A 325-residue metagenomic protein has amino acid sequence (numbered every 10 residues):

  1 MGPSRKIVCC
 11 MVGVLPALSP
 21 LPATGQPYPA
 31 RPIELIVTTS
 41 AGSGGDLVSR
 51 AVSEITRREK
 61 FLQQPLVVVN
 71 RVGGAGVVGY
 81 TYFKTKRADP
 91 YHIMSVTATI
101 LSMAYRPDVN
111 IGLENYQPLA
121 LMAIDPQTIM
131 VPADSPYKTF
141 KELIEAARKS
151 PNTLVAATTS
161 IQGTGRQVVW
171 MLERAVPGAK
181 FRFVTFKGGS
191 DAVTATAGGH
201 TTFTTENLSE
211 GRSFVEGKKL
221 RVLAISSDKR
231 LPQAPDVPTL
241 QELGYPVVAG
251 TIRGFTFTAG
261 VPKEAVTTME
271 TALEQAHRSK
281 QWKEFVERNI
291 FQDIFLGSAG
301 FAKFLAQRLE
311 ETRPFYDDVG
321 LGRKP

Functional and structural regions predicted by a protein language model:
M1-M11: Bacterial N-terminal signal peptides that target proteins for export
P20-P22: N-terminal signal peptide c-region/cleavage motif recognized by signal peptidases
T24-N115, N152-T153, R174-T202, N207 (+3 more regions): N-terminal (or domain-start) structured segment
A30-P32, K263-P325: An extracytoplasmic/periplasmic, membrane-proximal ligand-sensing/linker region
S40-G42, A98, P132-Y137, T159-G163 (+4 more regions): Short coil/turn segments
R58, Y82-H92, M103-D191, G250-F285: Hinge/capping helix and adjacent helix->loop/strand transition within the periplasmic-binding protein
M122-T128, A224-A259: Periplasmic-binding protein-like
